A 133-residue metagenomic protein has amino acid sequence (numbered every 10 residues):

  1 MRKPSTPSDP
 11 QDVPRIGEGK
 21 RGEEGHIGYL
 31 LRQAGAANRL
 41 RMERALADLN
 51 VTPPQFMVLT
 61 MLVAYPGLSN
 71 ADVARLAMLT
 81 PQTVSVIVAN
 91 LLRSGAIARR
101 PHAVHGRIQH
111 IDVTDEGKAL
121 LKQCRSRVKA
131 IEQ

Functional and structural regions predicted by a protein language model:
M1-L49: N-terminal leader segment of winged-helix/HTH proteins
P4-P10, R39, A89-Q133: Charged, amphipathic alpha-helical coiled-coil/dimerization segments
L49-Q55, T83, T114: Short helix-coil-helix linker/hinge
V58-L59: Short alpha-helical "packing" element that flanks the helix-turn-helix/winged-helix DNA-binding module
Y65-S69: Short capping segments at the starts of secondary-structure elements
N70-A71, Q82, A89, Q109: Residues within helix-turn-helix
A74: The alpha-helix within a helix-turn-helix
